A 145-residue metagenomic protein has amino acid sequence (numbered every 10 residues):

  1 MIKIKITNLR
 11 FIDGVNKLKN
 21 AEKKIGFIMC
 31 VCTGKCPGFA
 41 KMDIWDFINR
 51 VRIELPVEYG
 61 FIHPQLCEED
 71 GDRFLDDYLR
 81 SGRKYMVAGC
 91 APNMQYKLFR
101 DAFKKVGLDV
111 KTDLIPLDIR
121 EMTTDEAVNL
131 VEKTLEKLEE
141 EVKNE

Functional and structural regions predicted by a protein language model:
M1-E145: Iron-sulfur-associated redox domains of electron-transfer enzymes in respiratory and anaerobic energy metabolism
